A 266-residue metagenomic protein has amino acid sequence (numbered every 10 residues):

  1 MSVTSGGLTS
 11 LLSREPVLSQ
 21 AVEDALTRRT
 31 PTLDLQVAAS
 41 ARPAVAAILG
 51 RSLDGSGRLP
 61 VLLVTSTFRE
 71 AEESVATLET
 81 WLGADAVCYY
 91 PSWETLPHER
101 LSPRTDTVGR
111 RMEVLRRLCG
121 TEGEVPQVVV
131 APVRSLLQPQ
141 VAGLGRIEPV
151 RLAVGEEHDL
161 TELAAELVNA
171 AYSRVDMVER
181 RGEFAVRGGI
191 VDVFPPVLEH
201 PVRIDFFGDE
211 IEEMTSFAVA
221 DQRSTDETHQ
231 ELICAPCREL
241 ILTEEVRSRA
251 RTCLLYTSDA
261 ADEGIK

Functional and structural regions predicted by a protein language model:
M1-S258: ASCE RecA-like P-loop NTPase motor cores that couple ATP hydrolysis to mechanical translocation on nucleic acids
Y256-K266: Single conserved hydrophobic/aromatic residue that forms the stacking wall/gate of nucleotide- or nucleobase-binding
